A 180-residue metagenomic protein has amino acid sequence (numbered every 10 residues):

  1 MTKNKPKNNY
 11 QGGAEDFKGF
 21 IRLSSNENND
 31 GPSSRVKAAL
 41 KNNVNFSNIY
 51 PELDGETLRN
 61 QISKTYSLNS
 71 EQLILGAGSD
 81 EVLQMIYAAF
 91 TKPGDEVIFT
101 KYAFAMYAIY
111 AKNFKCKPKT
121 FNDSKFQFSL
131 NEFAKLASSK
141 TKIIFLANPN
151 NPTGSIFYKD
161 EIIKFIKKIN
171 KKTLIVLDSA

Functional and structural regions predicted by a protein language model:
M1-I49: N-terminal "arm"/small-domain region of PLP-dependent enzymes with the aminotransferase-like
L23, I175-V176: Residue-level marker for buried hydrophobic side chains located in beta-strands that build the well-ordered beta-sheet
N48-N170, V176: Conserved core of the PLP fold type I
S179: Ligand/cofactor pocket segment of small-molecule handling proteins
